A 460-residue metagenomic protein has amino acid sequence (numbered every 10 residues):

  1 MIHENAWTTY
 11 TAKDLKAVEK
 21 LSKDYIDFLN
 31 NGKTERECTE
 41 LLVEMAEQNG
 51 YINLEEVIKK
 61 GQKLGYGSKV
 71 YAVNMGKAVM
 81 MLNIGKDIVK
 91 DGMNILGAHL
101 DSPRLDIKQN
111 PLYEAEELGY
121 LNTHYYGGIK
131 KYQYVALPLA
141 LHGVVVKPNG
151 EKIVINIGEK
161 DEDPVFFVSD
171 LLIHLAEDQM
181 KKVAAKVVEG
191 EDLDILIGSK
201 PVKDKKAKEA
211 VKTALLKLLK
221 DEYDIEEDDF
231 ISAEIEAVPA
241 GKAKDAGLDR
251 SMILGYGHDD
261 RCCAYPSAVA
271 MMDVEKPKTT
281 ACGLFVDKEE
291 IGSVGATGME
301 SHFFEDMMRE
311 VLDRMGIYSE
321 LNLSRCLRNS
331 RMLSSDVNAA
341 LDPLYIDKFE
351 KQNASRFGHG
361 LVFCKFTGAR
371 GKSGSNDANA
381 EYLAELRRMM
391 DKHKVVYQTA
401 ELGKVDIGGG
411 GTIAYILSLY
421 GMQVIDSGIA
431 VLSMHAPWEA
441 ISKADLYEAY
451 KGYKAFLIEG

Functional and structural regions predicted by a protein language model:
M1-G460: N-terminal hydrophobic/helix-forming segments and targeting peptides
